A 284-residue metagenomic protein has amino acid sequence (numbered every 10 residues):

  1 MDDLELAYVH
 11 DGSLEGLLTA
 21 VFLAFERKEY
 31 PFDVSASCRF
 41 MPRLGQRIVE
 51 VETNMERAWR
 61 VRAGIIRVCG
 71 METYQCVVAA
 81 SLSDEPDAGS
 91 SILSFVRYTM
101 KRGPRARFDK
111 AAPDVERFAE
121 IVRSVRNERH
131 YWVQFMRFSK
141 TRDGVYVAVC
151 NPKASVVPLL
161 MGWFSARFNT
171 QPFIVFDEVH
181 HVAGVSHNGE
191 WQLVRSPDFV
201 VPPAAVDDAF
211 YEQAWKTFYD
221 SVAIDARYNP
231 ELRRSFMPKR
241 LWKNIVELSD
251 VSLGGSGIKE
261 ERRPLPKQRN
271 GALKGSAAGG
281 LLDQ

Functional and structural regions predicted by a protein language model:
M1-D3, H10, L14, D87-R102 (+1 more regions): Short, charge-rich amphipathic segments
M1-T53: N-terminal ordered "arm"
G16-R27, L93-Y98, L159-A166, Q213-D220: Short, hydrophobic/amphipathic alpha-helical patches that form generic packing surfaces within helical domains
P31, M71, N127, Y131 (+3 more regions): Intrinsically disordered or highly flexible coil/loop and linker segments, enriched in small and charged/polar residues
S35-W132: Charged, alpha-helical interface segments at or near domain boundaries
V49-R57, E190-A204: Acidic, Ser/Thr-rich peripheral helices and adjacent loops at domain boundaries
R105-S196: Internal, well-folded beta-alpha domain core
P172, E178, A183-G184, N188 (+1 more regions): Long, compositionally biased intrinsically disordered terminal regions
